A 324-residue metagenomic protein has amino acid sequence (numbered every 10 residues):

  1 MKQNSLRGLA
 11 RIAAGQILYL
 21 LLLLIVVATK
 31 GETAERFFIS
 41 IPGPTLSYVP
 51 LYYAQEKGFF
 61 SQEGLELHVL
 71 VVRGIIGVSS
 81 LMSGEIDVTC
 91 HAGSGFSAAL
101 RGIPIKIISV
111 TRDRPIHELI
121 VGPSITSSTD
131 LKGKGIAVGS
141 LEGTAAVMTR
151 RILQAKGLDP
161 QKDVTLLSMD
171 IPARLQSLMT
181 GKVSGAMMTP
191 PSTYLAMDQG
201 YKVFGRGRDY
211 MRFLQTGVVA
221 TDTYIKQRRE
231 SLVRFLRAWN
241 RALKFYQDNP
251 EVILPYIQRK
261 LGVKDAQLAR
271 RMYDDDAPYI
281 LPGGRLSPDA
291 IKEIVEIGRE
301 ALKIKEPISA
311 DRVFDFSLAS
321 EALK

Functional and structural regions predicted by a protein language model:
K2-L18: Bacterial N-terminal signal peptides that target proteins for export
G15-V27: Bacterial N-terminal signal peptides
I25-E35: Bacterial Sec-dependent signal peptides at the C-terminal "C-region" and cleavage site
T33-Q161, T165-S168, S177-T180, S184-P190 (+2 more regions): Short, glycine-/small- and polar/acidic-enriched structural segments that line small-molecule recognition paths
S94, L166, P172-L261: Pocket-lining segment of extracytoplasmic ligand-binding domains
Q227-E306: Secondary-structure end/capping motifs
V295-K324: Conserved C-terminal helix/tail region of periplasmic/extracytoplasmic solute-binding proteins
